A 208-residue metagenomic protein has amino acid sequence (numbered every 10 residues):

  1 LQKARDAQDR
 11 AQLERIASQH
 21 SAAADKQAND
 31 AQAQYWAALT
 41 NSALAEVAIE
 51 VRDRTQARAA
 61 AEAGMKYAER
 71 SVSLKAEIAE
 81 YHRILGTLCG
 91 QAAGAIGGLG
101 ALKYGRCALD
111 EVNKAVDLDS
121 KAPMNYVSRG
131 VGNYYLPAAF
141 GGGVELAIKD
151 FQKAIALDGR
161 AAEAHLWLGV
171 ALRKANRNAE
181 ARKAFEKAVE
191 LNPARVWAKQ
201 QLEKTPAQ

Functional and structural regions predicted by a protein language model:
L1-E46, V51: N-terminal leader/linker segments that initiate helical-solenoid repeat arrays
R5, L39, E46, T87 (+5 more regions): Residue-level recognition of tetratricopeptide repeat
A31-Q32, A79-E80, P123-M124, A162-E163 (+1 more regions): Helix-start (N-cap) detector for alpha-helical repeat units in TPR-like alpha-solenoids, especially tetratricopeptide
